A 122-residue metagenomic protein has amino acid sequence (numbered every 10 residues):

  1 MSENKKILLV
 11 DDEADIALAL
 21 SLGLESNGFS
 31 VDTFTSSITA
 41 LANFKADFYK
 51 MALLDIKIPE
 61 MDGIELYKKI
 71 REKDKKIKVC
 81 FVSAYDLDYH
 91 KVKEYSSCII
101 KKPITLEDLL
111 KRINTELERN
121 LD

Functional and structural regions predicted by a protein language model:
A14-D32, E116: Two-component/phosphorelay signaling modules centered on CheY-like receiver
T33-M51: Acidic, metal-coordinating helix/loop segments flanking the phosphotransfer/catalytic sites of two-component signaling
T35-S36, D62-E65: Acidic catalytic/metal-coordinating carboxylates
D55: Active-site residues of response regulator receiver
I58: Receiver (REC) domain active-site loop signature in two-component systems and cognate sites in sensor histidine kinases
I64-K76: Short amphipathic alpha-helix used as the core "switch/output" element in two-component signaling
E65, Y85-K101, E107-R112: Alpha4 helix (beta4-alpha4-beta5 surface) of REC/receiver domains from two-component response regulators
